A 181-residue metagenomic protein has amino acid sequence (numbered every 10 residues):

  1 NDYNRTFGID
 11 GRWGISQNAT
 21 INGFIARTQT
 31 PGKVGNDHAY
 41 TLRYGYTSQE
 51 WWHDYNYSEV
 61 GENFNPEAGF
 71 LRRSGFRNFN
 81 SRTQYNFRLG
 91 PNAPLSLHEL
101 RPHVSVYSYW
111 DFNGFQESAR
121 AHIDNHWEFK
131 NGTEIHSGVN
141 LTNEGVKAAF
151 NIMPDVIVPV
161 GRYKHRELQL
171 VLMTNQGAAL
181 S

Functional and structural regions predicted by a protein language model:
N1-D2, D10: A conserved hydrophobic secondary-structure block that centers on an alpha-helix together with its immediately flanking
D2-N4, G35: Low-complexity, polar/charged sequence tracts that form flexible coils or short amphipathic helices and often embed
N4, G14, S96-H98: A broad, low-specificity signal for short, low-complexity segments enriched in glycine/proline and polar/charged
D10-G14, F24: Conserved short internal alpha-helix adjacent to the catalytic or cofactor-binding core of large enzyme scaffolds
A19-S181: Exposed, low-structure sequence patches enriched in small/polar residues
